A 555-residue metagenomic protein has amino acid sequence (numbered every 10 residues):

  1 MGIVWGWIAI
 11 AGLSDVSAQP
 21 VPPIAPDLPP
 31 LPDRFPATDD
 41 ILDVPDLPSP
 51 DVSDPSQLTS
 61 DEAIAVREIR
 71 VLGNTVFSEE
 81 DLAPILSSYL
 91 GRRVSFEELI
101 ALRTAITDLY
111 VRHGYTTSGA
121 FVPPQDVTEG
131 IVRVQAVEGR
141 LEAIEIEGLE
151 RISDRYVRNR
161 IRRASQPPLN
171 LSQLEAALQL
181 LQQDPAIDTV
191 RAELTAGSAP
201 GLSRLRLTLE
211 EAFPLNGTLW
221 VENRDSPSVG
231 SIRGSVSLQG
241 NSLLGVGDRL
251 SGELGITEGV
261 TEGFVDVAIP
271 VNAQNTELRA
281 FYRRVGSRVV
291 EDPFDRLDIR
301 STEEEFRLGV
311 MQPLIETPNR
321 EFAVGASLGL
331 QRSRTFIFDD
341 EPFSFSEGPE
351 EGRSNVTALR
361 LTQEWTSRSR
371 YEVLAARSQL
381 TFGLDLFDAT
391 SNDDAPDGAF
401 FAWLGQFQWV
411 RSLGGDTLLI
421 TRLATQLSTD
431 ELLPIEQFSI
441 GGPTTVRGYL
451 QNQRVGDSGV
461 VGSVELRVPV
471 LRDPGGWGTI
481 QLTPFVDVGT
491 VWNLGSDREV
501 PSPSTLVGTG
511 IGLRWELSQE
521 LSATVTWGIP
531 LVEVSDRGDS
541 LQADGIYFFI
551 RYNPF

Functional and structural regions predicted by a protein language model:
Q19-D225, V236-S237, E253-F264, W403 (+1 more regions): Periplasmic polypeptide-binding modules associated with outer-membrane biogenesis and secretion
A192, L215-D225, V236-S242, V246-E258 (+6 more regions): Transmembrane beta-strand segments that form the barrel wall of outer-membrane beta-barrel proteins
G201, G230-G234, G259-G263, T302-F306 (+5 more regions): Residues that define the transmembrane beta-barrel architecture of outer-membrane proteins
L215-G217, L244-L250, A273-L278, S287-R288 (+6 more regions): Repeated loop/turn-to-beta-strand initiation elements of outer-membrane beta-barrel proteins
G217-L219, L238, L250-L254, L278-Y282 (+9 more regions): Membrane-embedded beta-strand positions of outer-membrane beta-barrel proteins
N223-R224, S251-G252, D292-L297, D339-E351 (+4 more regions): Extracellular loop and loop/strand-boundary signature of outer-membrane beta-barrel proteins
E277-L432: Transmembrane beta-strand segments of outer-membrane beta-barrel domains in Gram-negative and organellar OMPs
S391-F555: C-terminal transmembrane beta-barrel domains of outer membrane proteins
